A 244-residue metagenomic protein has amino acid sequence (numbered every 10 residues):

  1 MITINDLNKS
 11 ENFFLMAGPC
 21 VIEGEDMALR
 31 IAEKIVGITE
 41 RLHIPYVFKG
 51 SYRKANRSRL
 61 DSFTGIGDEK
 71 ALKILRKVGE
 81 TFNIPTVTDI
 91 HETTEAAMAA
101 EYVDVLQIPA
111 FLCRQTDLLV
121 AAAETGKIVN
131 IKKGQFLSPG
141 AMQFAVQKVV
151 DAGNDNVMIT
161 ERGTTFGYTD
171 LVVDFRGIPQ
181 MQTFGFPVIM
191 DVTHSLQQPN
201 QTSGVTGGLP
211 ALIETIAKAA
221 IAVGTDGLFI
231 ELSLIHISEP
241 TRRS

Functional and structural regions predicted by a protein language model:
M1-K70: Conserved N-terminal beta1-alpha1 strand-loop-helix module at the mouth
L15-A17, Y46-G50, T86-T88, L106-I108 (+4 more regions): Hydrophobic faces of well-ordered beta-strands that scaffold small-molecule active sites in alpha/beta enzyme cores
A17-A28, D61-G65, P85-D89, P109-A110 (+2 more regions): Active-site mouth loops of central-metabolism enzymes
V21, Y52-N56, E92-T94, L112 (+4 more regions): Active-site-proximal loop/turn and secondary-structure-junction residues that shape catalytic pockets, frequently
F63-T86, A122, G126-I128, P179-G185: Alpha-helix-loop-beta-strand connector modules within alpha/beta enzyme cores
G67, I84-E92, D104-T116, I128-P139 (+1 more regions): Catalytic beta/alpha-barrel core
G126, N130-L232: Catalytic alpha/beta core domains of metabolic enzymes, predominantly
I235-S244: Single conserved hydrophobic/aromatic residue that forms the stacking wall/gate of nucleotide- or nucleobase-binding
